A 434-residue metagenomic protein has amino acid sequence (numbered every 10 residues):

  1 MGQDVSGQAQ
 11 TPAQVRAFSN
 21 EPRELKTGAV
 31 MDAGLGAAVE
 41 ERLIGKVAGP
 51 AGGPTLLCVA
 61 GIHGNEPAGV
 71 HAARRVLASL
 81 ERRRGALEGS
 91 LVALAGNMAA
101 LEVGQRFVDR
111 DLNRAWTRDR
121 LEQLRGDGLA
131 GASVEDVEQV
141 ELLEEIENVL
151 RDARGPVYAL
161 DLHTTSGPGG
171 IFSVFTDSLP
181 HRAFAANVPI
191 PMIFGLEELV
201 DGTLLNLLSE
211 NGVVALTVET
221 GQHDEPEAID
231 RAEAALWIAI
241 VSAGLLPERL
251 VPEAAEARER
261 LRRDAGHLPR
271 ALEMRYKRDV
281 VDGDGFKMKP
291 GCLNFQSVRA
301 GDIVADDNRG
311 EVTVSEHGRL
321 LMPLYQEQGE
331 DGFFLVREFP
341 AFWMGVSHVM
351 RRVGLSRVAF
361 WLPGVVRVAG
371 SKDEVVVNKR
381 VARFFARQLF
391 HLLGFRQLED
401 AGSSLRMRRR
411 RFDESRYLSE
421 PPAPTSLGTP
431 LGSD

Functional and structural regions predicted by a protein language model:
G2-D434: Structured catalytic-domain cores with a bias toward divalent-metal coordination
